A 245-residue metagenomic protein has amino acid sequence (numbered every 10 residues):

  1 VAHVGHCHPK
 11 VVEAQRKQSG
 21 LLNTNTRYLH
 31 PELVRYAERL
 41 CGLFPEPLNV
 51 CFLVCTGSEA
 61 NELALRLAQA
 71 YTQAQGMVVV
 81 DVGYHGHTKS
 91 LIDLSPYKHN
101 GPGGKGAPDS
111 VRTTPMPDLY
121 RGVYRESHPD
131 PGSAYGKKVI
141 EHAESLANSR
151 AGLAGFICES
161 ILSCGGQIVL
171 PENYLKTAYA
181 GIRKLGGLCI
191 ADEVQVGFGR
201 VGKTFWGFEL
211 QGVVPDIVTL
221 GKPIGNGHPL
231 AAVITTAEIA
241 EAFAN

Functional and structural regions predicted by a protein language model:
V1-N245: Conserved N-terminal phosphate-binding loop of PLP-dependent enzymes in the Aspartate aminotransferase
